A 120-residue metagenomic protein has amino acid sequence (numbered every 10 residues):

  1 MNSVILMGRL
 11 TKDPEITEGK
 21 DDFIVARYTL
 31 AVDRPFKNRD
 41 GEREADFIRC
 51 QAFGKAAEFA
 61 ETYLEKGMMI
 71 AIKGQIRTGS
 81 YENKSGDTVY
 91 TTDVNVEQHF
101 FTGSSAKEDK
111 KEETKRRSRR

Functional and structural regions predicted by a protein language model:
M1-N2, P14-D22, K37-R43, E58 (+2 more regions): Acidic, gly/ser/pro-rich intrinsically disordered tails
S3-I5, V25, F47: Intrinsic-disorder/low-complexity, polar/charged segments enriched in Ser/Thr/Lys/Arg/Asp/Glu/Gln
I5-K12, L30, K66-R77, V96-H99: OB-fold and OB-like beta-barrel modules that bind single-stranded nucleic acids
T11, T17, T78, T91-T92: Ser/Thr-centric signal marking residues that sit in or immediately flank functional binding/regulatory motifs
E18-V32, Y90-T91: Short aromatic-glycine-enriched beta-strand elements
V25, A45, D87-V96: Short edge beta-strand segments in beta-sheet-rich domains
F53-V89: Beta-rich strand-turn-strand
